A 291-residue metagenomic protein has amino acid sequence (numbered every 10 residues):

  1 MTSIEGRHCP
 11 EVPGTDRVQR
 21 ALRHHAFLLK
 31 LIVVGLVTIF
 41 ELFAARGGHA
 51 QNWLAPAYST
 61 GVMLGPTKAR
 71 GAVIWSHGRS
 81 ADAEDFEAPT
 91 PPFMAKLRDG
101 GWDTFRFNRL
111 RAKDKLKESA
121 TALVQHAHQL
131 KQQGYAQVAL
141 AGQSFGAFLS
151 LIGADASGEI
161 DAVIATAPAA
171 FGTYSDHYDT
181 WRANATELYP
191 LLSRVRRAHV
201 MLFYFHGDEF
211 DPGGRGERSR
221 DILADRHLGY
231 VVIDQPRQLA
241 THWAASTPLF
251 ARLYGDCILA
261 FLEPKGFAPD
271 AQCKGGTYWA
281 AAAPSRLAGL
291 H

Functional and structural regions predicted by a protein language model:
K30-L42: Bacterial N-terminal signal peptides
G48-T67: N-terminal cap/lid segment of alpha/beta-hydrolase-fold proteins
P66-K96: Short, surface-exposed "cap/lid" segments of acyl-processing enzymes
L97-K113: Conserved alpha/beta-hydrolase
K113-Q133: Alpha/beta-hydrolase active-site loop
Q137-A185: Primarily recognizes the serine-hydrolase "nucleophile elbow" in alpha/beta-hydrolase and SGNH/GDSL folds
F171-L228: The feature captures the conserved acid-bearing segment of alpha/beta-hydrolase catalytic domains
H227-H291: C-terminal catalytic histidine-bearing segment of alpha/beta-hydrolase fold enzymes
